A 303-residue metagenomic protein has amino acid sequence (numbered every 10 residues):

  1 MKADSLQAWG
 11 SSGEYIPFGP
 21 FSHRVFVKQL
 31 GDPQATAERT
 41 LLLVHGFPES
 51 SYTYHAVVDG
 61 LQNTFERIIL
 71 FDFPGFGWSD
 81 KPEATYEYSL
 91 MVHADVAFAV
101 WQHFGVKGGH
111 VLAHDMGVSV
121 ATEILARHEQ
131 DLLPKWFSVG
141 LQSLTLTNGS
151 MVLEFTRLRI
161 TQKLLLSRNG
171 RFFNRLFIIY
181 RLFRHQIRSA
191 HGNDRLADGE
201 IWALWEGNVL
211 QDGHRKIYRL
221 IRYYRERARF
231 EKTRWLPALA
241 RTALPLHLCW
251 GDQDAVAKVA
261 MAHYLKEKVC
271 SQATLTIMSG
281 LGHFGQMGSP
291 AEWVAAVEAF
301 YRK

Functional and structural regions predicted by a protein language model:
M1-A35, T40, P48, Y52-T53 (+5 more regions): Flexible "cap/lid" subdomain of the alpha/beta-hydrolase fold that forms the substrate-access gate
T53-I69: Short amphipathic alpha-helix adjacent to the substrate-entry channel of hydrolases
A56-V58, G75, G280: Conserved beta-strand edge residues that scaffold enzyme active sites
V57, V100, F284, F300: Short alpha-helical functional segments enriched in proximate histidine and acidic residues
L281-V294: Catalytic histidine-centered segment of alpha/beta-hydrolase-like enzymes
A296-K303: C-terminal alpha-helix
